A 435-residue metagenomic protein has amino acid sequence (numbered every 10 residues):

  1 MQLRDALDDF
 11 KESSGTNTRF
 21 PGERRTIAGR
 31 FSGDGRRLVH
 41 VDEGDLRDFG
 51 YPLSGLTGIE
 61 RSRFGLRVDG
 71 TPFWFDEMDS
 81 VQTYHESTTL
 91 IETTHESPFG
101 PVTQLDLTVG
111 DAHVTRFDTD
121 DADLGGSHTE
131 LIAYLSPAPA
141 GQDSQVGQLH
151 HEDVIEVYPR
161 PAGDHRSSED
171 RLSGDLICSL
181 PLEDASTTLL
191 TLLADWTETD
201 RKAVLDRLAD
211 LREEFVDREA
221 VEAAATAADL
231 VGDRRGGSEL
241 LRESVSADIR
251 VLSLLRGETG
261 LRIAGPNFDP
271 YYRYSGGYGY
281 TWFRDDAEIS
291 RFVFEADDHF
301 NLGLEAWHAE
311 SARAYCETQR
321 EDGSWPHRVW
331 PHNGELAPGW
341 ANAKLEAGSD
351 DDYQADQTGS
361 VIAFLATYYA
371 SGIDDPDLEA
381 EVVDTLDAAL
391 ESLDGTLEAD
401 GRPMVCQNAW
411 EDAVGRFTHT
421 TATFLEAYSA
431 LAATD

Functional and structural regions predicted by a protein language model:
M1-E239, E295-H299: Terminal accessory carbohydrate-recognition/targeting modules of carbohydrate-active enzymes
G15, R19, D298, A370-D374 (+3 more regions): Short, flexible helix-adjacent loops and helix caps
F99-P101, R262, S290-F292: Secondary-structure-rich domain cores
L190, A194-D200, R235-Y280, G323-D352 (+3 more regions): Extended glycan-interaction surfaces of carbohydrate-active proteins
L208-A224, G279-T396, T421-Y428: Aromatic-rich carbohydrate-recognition surfaces in CAZymes
A413-G415: Short S/T/G/P-rich N-terminal loop/turn motif that feeds into the first structured element of a domain
A427-D435: Extended amphipathic alpha-helical segments with heptad-repeat/coiled-coil character used for oligomerization, fusion
